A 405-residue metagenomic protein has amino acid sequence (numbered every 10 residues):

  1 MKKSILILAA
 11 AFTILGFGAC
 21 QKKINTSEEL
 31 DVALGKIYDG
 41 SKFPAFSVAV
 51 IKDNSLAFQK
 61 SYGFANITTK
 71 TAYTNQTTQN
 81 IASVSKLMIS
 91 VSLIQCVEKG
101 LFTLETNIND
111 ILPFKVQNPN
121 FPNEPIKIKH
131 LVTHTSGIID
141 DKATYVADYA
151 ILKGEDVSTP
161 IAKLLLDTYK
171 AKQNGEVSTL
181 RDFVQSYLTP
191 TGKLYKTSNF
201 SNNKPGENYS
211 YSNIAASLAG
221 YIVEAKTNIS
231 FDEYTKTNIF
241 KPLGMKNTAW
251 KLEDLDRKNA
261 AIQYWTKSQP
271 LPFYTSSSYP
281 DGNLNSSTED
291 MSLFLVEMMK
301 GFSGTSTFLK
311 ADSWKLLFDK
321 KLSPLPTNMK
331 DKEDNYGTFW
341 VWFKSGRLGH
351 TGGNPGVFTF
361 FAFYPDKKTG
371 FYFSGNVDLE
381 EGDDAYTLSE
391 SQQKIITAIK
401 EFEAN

Functional and structural regions predicted by a protein language model:
M1-N25: Bacterial Sec-dependent N-terminal signal peptides
I24-I81, L101-T103, K193-N202, K267-L271: Short, conserved catalytic-motif segment at the N-terminal edge
T26, L30-A33, F46-V50, S85 (+11 more regions): Stable alpha-helical elements in mature extracytoplasmic
L34, V48, N54, T78-E105 (+3 more regions): Active-site SXXK
T103-P119, P242-L243: Short, glycine/proline-biased beta-turn/loop segments that scaffold the active-site neighborhood
N120-N354: Short, surface-exposed loop or secondary-structure junction motifs that flank catalytic or metal-binding residues
S323-L325, D378-N405: Short, gly/Ser/Thr-rich active-site loops of penicillin-recognizing serine hydrolases
H350, F360-E381: Short, well-ordered beta-strand elements
